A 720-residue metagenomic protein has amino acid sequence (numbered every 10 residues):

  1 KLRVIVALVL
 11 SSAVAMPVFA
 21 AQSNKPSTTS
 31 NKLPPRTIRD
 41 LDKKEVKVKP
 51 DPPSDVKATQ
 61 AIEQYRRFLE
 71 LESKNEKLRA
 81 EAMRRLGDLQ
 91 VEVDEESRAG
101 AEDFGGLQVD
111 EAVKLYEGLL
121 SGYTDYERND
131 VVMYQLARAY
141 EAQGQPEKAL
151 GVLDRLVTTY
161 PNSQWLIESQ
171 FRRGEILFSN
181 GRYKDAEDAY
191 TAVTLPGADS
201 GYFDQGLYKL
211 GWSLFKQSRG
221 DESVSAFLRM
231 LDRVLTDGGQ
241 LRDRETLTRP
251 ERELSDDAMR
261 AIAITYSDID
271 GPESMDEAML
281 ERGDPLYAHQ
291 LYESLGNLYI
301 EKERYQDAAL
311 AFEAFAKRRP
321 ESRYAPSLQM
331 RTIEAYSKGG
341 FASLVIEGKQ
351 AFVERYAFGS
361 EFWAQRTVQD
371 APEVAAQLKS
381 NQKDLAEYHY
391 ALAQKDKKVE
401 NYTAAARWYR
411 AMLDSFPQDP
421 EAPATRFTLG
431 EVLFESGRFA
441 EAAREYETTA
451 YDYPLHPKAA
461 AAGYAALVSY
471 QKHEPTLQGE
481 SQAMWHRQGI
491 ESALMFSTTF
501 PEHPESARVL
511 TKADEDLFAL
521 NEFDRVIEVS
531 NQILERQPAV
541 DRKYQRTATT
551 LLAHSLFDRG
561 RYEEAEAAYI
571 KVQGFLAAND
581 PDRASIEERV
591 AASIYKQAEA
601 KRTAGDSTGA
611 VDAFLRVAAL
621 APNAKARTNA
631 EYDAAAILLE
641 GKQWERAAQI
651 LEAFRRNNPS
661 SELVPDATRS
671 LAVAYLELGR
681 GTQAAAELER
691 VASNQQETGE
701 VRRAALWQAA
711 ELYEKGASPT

Functional and structural regions predicted by a protein language model:
K1-V6: Bacterial N-terminal signal peptides that target proteins for export
A7-A15: Bacterial N-terminal signal peptides
F19-T720: Acidic, polar-rich low-complexity tracts and alpha-helical solenoid repeat scaffolds
